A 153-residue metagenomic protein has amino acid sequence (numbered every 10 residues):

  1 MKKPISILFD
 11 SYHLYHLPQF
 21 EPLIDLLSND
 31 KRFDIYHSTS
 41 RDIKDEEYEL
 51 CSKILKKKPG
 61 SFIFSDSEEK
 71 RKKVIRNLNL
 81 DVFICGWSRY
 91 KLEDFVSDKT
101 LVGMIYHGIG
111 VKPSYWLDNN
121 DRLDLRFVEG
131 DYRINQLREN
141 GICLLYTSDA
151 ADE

Functional and structural regions predicted by a protein language model:
M1-R76: N-terminal pre-catalytic "stem/leader" segment of glycosyltransferase-like enzymes
P18-E21, E46-L50, D94-V96, Y115 (+1 more regions): A short acidic (Asp/Glu
T39-D45, G108-I109, D131-Y132: Short beta-alpha junction loops
E49-N119: Extended catalytic core of nucleotide-activated donor transferases of GT-like folds
I84, D124-G130: A short beta-strand/loop micro-motif in the catalytic core of glycosyltransferases that engages the nucleotide-sugar
V128-L144: A short, active-site helix/loop in glycosyltransferases that binds the activated sugar's phosphate group
Y146-A151: Conserved small/polar residues in nucleotide/adenosyl-binding loops
